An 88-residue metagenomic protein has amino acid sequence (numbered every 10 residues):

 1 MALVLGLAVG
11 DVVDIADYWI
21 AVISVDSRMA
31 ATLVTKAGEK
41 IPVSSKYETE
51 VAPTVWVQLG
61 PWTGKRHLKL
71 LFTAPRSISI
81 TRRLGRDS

Functional and structural regions predicted by a protein language model:
M1-S88: Compact, glycine-rich, soluble single-domain proteins
